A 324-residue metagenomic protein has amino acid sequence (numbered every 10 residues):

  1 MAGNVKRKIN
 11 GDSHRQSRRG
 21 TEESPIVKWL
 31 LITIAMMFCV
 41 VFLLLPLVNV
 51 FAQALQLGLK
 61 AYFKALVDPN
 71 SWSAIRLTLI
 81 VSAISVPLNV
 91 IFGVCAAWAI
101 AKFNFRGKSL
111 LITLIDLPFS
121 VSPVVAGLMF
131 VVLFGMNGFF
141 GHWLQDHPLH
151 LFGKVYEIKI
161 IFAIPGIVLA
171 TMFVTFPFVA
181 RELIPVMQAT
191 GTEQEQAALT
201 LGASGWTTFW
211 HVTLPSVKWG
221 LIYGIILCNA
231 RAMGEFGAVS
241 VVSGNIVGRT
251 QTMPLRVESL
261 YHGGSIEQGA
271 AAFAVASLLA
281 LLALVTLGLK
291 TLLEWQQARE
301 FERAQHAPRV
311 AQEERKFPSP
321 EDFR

Functional and structural regions predicted by a protein language model:
N4-R7, L31, L45, N49 (+4 more regions): C-terminal transmembrane helix and the adjacent membrane-cytosol boundary/short C-terminal tail of inner/organellar
R15-T21, L59-V67, W72, K108 (+3 more regions): Membrane-interfacial helix termini and adjacent extracytoplasmic/periplasmic loops of multi-pass transporters
Q16-L45, N49: N-terminal signal-anchor/first transmembrane alpha helix
S17-P25, V50-P87, K102-F103, G153 (+3 more regions): Periplasmic/extracellular loop-to-transmembrane helix junction in inner-membrane transport proteins
E22-E23, I84-D116, L128-F134, H142-W143 (+3 more regions): Transmembrane-helix boundary motif in ABC transporter permease subunits
E23-V27, Y62, L66-P69, F236-Q296 (+1 more regions): Interhelical loop and adjacent transmembrane-helix boundary motif in polytopic membrane transport permeases
I34, P87, L117, V121 (+3 more regions): Transmembrane alpha-helices
V41, R76, I80-F92, A96 (+5 more regions): Hydrophobic alpha-helical transmembrane segments of multipass integral membrane proteins, especially permease/channel
